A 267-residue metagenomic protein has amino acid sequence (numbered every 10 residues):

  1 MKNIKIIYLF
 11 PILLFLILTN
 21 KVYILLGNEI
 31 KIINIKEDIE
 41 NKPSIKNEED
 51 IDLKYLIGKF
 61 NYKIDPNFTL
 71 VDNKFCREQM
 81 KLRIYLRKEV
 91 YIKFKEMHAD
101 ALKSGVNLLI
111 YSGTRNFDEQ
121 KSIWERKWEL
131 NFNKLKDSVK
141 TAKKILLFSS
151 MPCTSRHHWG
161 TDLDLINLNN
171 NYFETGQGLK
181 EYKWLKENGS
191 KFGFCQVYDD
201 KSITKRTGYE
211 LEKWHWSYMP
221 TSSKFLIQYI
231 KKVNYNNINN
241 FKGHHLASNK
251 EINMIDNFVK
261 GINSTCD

Functional and structural regions predicted by a protein language model:
M1-P11: N-terminal Sec-pathway targeting helices
I6-I7, F15, G27-I30: An acidic, glycine-rich, mixed-charge low-complexity segment common to nucleic-acid enzymes
L13-N20: Hydrophobic h-region of N-terminal signal peptides that target proteins for export in Gram-negative bacteria
N20-D267: Extracytoplasmic cell-surface/polysaccharide-interacting catalytic and binding patches
